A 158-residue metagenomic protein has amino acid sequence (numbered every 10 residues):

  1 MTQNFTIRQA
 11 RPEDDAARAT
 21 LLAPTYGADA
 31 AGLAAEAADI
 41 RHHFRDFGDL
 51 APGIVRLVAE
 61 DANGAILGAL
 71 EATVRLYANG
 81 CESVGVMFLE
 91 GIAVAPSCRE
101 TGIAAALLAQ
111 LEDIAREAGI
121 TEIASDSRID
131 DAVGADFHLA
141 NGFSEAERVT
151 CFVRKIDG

Functional and structural regions predicted by a protein language model:
F5, Q9-P12, P24-V84, E90 (+1 more regions): Acetyl-CoA-dependent GNAT
A10, I92-V94, S127: Hydrophobic adenine-recognition pocket in adenosine-nucleotide-binding enzymes
R18-L22: Hydrophobic pocket/interface hotspot
S83-P96, T150: Conserved acetyl-CoA binding element of GNAT-fold acetyltransferases
V94, E100-D113, A140: Conserved acetyl-CoA-binding loop-helix of GNAT-fold acetyltransferases
A115-S127: Conserved GNAT acetyl-CoA-binding A-motif
S125-G134, V153: Conserved beta-strand-loop-alpha-helix junction that forms the acyl-donor binding cleft
L139-R148: Conserved acetyl-CoA-binding loop of GNAT-fold acetyltransferases
